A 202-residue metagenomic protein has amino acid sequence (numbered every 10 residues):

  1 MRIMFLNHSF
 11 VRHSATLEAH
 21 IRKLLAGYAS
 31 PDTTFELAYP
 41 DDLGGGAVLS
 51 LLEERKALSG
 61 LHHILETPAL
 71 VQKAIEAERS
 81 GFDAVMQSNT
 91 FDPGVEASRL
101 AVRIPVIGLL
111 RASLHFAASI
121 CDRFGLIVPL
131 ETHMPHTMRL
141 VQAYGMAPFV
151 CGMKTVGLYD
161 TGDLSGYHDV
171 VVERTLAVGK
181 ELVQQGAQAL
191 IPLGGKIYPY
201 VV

Functional and structural regions predicted by a protein language model:
M1-I64, P129-Y167: N-terminal glycine-rich anion-binding loop in soluble enzyme alpha/beta folds
F5-H13, G179-V202: Extended, histidine- and acidic-residue-enriched regions that form the cofactor-binding/catalytic faces
S9-R12, Q87-G94, P129-H133, L193-P199: Gly/Ser/Thr-rich loops at beta-strand to alpha-helix junctions that form or flank small-molecule/cofactor-binding
K56-E76, V170-V178: Glycine-rich, highly charged phosphate/nucleotide-binding loops
E78-G81, Q142, K180-Q184: Non-catalytic positions within long, well-ordered alpha-helices that form the structural scaffold/packing of enzyme
R79-N89, G186-G195: Periplasmic-binding protein-like
R99-I120, V202: Short, acidic/small-residue loops that bind anionic groups at enzyme active sites
L114-C121, H136, G162-D163: Short, charged, surface-exposed secondary-structure boundary motifs
